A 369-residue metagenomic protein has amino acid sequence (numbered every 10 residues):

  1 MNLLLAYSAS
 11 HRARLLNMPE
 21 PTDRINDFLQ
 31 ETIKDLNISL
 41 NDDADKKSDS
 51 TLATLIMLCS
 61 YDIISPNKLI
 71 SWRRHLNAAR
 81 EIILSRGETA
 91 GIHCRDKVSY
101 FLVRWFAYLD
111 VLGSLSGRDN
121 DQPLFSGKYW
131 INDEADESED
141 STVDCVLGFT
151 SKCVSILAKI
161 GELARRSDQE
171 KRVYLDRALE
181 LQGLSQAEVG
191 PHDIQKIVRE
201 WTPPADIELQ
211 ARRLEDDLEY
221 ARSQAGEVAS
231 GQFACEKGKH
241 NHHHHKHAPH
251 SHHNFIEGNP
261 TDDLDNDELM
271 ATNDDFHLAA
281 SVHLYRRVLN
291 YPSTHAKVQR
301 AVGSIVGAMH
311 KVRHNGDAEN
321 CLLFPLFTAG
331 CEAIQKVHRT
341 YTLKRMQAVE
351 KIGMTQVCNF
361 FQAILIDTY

Functional and structural regions predicted by a protein language model:
M1-G161, L175-L181, H253-E268, K297-G303 (+3 more regions): Intrinsically disordered, low-complexity acidic/Ser/Thr-rich segments used as protein-protein interaction/activation
N17, R118-A318, T328-M346, K351: Cytosolic regulatory protein-protein interaction regions
E81-A90, R213-D216, V349-Q356: Structural alpha-beta junctions
L323, K336-Y369: C-terminal region signature
